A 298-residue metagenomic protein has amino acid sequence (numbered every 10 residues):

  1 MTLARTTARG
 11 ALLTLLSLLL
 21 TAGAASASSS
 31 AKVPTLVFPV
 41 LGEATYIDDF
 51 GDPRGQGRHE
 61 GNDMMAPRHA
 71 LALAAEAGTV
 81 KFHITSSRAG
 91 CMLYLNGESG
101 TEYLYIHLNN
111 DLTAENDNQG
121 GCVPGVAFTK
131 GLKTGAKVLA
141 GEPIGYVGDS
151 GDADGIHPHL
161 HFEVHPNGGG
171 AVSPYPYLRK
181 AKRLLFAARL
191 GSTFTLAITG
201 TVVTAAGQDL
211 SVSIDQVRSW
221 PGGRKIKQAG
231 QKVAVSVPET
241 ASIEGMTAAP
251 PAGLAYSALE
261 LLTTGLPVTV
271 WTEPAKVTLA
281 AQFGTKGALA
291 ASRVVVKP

Functional and structural regions predicted by a protein language model:
M1-L12: Bacterial N-terminal signal peptides that target proteins for export
G10-A22: Bacterial N-terminal signal peptides
A25-T101, N110-D111, L139-A140, D149 (+6 more regions): Surface-exposed, glycine-biased beta-strand/turn segments
R58-P67, A75-E76, F82, A241 (+1 more regions): N-terminal post-signal-peptidase region of extra-cytosolic proteins
N62, N96-T134: Active-site region of chymotrypsin-like
L71-K81, N118-V123, T129-V147, P274: Short, well-structured beta-strand-loop connectors
Y105-A114, K225-T263: Beta-strand/loop nucleic-acid-binding surfaces
Y146, T263-S292: Flexible glycine-rich surface loops and low-complexity tracts that mediate binding to linear polymers
